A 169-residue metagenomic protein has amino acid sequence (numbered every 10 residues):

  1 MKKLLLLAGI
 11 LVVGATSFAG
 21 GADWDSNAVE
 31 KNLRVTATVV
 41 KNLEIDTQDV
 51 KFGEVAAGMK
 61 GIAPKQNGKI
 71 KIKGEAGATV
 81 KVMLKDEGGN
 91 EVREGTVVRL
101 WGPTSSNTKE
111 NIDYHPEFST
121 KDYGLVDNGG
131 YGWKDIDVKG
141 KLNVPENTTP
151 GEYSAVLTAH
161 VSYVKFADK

Functional and structural regions predicted by a protein language model:
L4-V13: Sec-dependent N-terminal signal peptides
L11, I45, N107, N111 (+1 more regions): Short linear sequence motifs
V13-A19: C-terminal segment of classical bacterial N-terminal signal peptides
G20-V92, V126-K169: N-terminal small/polar-rich segments of proteins
E87-D122: Surface-exposed binding patches on compact interaction domains or structured appendages
